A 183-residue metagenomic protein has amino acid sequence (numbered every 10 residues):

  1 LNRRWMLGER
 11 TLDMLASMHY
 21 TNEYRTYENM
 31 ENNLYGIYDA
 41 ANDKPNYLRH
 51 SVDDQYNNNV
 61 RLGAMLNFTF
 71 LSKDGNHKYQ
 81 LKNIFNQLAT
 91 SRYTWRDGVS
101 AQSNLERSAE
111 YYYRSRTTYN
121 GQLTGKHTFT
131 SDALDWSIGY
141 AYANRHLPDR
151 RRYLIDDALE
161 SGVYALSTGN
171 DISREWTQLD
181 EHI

Functional and structural regions predicted by a protein language model:
L1-T94, Y113-L123, T130-D132: Transmembrane beta-barrel wall of Gram-negative outer-membrane proteins
S91-I183: Replace "related TpsB outer-membrane translocases also match" with "some related outer-membrane beta-barrels such as
